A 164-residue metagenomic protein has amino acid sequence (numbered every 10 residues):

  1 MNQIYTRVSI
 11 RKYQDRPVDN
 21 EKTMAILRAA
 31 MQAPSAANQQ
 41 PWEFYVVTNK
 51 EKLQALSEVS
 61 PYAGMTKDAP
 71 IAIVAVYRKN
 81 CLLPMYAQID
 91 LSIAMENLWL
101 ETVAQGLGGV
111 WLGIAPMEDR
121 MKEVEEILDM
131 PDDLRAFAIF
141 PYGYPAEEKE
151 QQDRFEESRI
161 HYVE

Functional and structural regions predicted by a protein language model:
M1-E164: Acidic, surface-exposed loops and disordered segments
